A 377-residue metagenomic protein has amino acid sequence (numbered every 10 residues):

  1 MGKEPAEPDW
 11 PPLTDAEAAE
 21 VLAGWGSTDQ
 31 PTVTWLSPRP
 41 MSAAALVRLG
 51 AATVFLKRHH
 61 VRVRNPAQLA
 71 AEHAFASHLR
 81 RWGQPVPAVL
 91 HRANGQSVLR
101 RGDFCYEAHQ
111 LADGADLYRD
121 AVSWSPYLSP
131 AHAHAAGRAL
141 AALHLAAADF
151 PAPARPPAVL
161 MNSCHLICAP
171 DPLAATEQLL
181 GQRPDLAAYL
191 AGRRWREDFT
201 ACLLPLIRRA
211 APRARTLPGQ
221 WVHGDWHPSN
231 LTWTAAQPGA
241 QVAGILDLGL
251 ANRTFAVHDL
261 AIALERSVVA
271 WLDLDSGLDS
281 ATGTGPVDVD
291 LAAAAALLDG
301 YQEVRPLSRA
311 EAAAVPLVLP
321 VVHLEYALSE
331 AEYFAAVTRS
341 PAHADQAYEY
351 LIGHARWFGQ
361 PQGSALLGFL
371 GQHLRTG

Functional and structural regions predicted by a protein language model:
M1-T32: Juxta-kinase regulatory segment immediately upstream of eukaryotic protein kinase catalytic domains
G2, A6, S280-T282, Q302 (+1 more regions): ATP/Mg2+ or Mg2+-diphosphate-binding catalytic cores that bind nucleotide phosphates or diphosphates via glycine-rich
T14-G24, A152, A174-H223, T234-Q237: An alpha-helical support segment within catalytic cores of ATP-dependent transferases
S37-A51, F55-L56, V89, L204-H258: Active-site acidic catalytic loop and adjacent metal/ATP-binding pocket of ATP-dependent phosphoryl transfer enzymes
L49-P151: ATP-binding pocket architecture of kinase catalytic cores
H109-S125, Q178-D185, L324-A342: A glycine-centered beta->alpha junction motif in the catalytic cores of kinase/phosphotransferase enzymes
P126-A191, G219: A cross-family kinase active-site recognition segment
V257-P306, P320-T338: Active-site activation/catalytic loop segments of kinase-like enzymes and analogous catalytic loops in related
